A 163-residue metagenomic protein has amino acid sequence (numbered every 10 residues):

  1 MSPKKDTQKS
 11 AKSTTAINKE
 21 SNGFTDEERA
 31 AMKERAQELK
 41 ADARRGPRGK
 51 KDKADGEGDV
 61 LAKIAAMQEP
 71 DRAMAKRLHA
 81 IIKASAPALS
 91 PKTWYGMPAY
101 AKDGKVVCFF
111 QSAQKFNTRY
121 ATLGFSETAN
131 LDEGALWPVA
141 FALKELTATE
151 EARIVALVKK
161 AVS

Functional and structural regions predicted by a protein language model:
M1-S163: Charge-dense, helix-prone N-terminal extensions
